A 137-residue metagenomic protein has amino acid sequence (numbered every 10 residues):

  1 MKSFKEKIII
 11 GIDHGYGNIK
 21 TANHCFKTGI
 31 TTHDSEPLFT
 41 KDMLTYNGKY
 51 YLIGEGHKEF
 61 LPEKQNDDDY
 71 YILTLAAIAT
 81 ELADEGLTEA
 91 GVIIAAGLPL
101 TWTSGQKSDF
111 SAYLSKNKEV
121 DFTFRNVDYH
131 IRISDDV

Functional and structural regions predicted by a protein language model:
M1-Y16, K20-V137: Nucleotide/phosphate-binding catalytic cleft detector across ATP-hydrolyzing and phosphate-transferring enzymes
